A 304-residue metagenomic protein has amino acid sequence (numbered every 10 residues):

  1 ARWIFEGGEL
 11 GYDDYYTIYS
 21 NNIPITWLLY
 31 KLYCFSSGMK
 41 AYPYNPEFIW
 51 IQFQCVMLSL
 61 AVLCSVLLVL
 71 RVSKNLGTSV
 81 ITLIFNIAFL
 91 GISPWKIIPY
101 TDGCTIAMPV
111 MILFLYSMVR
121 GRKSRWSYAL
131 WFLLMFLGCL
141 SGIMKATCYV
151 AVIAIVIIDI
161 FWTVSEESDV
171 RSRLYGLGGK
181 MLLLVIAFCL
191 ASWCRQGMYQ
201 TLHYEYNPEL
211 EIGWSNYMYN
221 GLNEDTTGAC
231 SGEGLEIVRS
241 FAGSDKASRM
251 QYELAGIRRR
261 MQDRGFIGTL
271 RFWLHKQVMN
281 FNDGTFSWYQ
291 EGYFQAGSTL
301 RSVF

Functional and structural regions predicted by a protein language model:
E6-G11, G197-G297: Membrane-proximal stem/loop segments at transmembrane-domain junctions that anchor or position
Y15-P43, F48, C55: Short hydrophobic/aromatic helix or loop-helix immediately within or flanking a transmembrane segment in polytopic
I23, P43-L58, L83-I106, C139 (+1 more regions): Aromatic- and kink-enriched transmembrane "portal" helix at the membrane-lumen/periplasm boundary that abuts
L60-F89: Transmembrane-helix signature of polytopic, membrane-embedded enzymes that assemble or transfer cell-envelope glycans
C64, T105-R122, L134-G138, V152-V156: Specific aromatic-rich, kink-prone transmembrane helix
S73, M111-L130, T163-S165: Membrane-interface transmembrane helices that cradle and orient dolichyl/undecaprenyl
A129-A146, V156, A187: Membrane-interface alpha helices of multi-pass inner-membrane proteins
A151-C189: Perimembrane helix-loop-helix junctions
